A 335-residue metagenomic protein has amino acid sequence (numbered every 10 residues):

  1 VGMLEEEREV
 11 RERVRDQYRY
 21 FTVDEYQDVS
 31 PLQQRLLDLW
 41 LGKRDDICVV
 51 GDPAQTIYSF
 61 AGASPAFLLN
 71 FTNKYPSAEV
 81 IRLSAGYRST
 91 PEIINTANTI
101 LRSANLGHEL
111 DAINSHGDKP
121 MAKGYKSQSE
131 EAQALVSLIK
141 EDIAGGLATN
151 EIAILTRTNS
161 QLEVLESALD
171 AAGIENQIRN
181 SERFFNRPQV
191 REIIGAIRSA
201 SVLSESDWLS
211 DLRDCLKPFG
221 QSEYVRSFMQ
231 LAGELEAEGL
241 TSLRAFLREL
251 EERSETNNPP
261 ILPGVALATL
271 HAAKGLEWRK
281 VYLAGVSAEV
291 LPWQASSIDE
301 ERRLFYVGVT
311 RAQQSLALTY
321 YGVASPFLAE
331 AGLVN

Functional and structural regions predicted by a protein language model:
V1-L69, A85, S89: Conserved helicase NTPase motor core
R13, L32, L36, E92 (+3 more regions): Phosphate- and divalent-cation-binding pockets in alpha/beta enzyme and binding domains that engage nucleotide-derived
T22, D46, S64-F67, E79 (+11 more regions): Helical mechanochemical/support elements of P-loop NTPase systems and associated helical scaffolds
K43-D46, D52-A54, Y75-V80, H116-P120 (+5 more regions): Short glycine-/polar-rich loops that comprise or flank the Walker A/P-loop and associated switch/sensor motifs
G51-A54, A61-P65, A85-Y87, A97-N98 (+5 more regions): A short beta-strand-to-loop transition that corresponds to the Sensor-1 phosphate-sensing loop of AAA+ P-loop ATPases
P76-E79, S84-I174, R198-A200, S254-T256: Helicase P-loop NTPase motor core
E163-A168, R187-V334: Conserved helicase C-terminal RecA-like lobe
E175-P188: A short glycine-rich beta-strand->turn/loop micro-motif centered on a GG-aromatic cluster
